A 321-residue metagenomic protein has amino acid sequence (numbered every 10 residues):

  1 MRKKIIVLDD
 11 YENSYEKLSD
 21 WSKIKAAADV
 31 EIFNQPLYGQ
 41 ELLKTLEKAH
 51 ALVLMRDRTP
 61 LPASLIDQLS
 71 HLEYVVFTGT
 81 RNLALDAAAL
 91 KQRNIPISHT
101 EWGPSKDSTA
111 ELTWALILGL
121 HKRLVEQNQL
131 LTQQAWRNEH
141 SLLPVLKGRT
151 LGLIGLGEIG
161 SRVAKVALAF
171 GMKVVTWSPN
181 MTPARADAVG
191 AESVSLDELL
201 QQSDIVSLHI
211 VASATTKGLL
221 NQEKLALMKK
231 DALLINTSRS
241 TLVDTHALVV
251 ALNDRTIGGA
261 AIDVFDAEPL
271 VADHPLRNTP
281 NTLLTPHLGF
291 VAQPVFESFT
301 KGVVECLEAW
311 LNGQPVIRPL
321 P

Functional and structural regions predicted by a protein language model:
M1-A51, M55-R56, G171, A184 (+2 more regions): N-terminal glycine-/charge-rich "phosphate-binding" loop or analogous flexible N-terminal tail
R2, L72, K147-T150, Q222 (+1 more regions): Phosphate-coordination loops involved in phosphoryl transfer and adenosine-cofactor binding
Y11-N13, N34-Y38, R56-P60, G79-N82 (+3 more regions): Short beta->alpha connector loops
K44-E47, P60-L65, P179-P275: Rossmann-like adenosine-cofactor binding region
K48-N128, L143: Phosphate/diphosphate ligand-binding glycine-rich loop within oxidoreductases
S98, D231-P321: Rossmann-like dinucleotide-binding domain for NAD(H)/NADP(H)
P104, N128-R162, G171: Glycine-rich NAD(P)-binding loop of Rossmann-like domains
A110-Q129, K165-M172, G302-A309, Q314: Oxidoreductase and adenylate-handling cofactor-binding alpha/beta cores
